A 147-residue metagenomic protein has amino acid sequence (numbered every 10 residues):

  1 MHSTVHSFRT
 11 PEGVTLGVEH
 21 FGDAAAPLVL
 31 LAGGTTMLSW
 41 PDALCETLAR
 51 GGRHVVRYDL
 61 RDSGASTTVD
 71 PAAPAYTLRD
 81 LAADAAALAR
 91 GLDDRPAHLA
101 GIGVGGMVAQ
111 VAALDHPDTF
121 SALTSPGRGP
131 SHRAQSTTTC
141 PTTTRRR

Functional and structural regions predicted by a protein language model:
M1-S7: An N-terminal hydrophobic leader/cap segment in hydrolases
S7-T68, P74: Conserved HGGG/HGGXW glycine-rich cap/lid loop of the alpha/beta-hydrolase fold
C45, A86, L114-P117: A structural alpha-helix within SAM-dependent methyltransferase catalytic domains
R79-A97: Conserved acidic catalytic loop of the alpha/beta-hydrolase fold
R95-T138: Conserved hydrolase catalytic core segment
S136-R147: Helical cap/lid subdomains and adjacent loops of hydrolase enzymes that gate the active-site channel and determine
